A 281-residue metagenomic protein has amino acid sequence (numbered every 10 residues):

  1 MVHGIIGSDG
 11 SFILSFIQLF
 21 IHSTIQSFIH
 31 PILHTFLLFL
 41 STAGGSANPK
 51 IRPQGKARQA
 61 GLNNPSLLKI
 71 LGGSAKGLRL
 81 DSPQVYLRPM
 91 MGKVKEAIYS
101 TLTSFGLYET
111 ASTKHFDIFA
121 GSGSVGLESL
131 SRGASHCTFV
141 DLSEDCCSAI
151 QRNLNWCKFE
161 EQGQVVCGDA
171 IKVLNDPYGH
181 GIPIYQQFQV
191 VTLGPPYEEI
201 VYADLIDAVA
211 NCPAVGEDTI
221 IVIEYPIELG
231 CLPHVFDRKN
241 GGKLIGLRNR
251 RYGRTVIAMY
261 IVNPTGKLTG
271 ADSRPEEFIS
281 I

Functional and structural regions predicted by a protein language model:
V2-D9, H34-I281: Class I S-adenosyl-L-methionine-dependent methyltransferase catalytic core
S11-P31: Intrinsic disorder
